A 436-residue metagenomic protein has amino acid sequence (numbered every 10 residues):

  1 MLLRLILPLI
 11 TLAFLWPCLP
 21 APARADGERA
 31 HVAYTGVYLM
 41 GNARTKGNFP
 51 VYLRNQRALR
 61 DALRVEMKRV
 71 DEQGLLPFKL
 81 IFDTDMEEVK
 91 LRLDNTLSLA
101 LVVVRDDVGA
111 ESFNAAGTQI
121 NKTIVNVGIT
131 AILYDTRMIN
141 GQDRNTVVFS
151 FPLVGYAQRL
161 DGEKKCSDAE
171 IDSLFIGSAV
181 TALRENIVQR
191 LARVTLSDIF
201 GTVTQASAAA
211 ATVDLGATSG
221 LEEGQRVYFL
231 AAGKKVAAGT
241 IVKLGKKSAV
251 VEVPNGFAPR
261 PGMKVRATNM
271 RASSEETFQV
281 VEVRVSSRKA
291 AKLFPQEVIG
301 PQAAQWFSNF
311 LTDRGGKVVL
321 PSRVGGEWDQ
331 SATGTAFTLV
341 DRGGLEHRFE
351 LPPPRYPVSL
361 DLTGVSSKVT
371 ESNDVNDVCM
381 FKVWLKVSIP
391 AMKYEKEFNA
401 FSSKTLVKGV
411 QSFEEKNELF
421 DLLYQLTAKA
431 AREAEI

Functional and structural regions predicted by a protein language model:
I6-P17: Bacterial N-terminal signal peptides
L19-A25: Sec/Tat signal peptide C-region and signal peptidase I cleavage site
A25-G27, N140-A209, D214, L244-K247 (+2 more regions): C-terminal/domain-edge helix-coil "capping" segments
G27-R105, G141, L230-A232, V283-V285 (+2 more regions): N-terminal segment of the mature soluble domain
A100-G162, Y356-F413: Amphipathic beta-strand/beta-sheet edge segments enriched in Tyr/Trp
L215-L221, N255-P259, F349-L351: Short, surface-exposed secondary-structure edge patches
G216-L244: Ser/Thr/Gly-rich low-complexity blocks that favor extended beta-strand/coil architectures
